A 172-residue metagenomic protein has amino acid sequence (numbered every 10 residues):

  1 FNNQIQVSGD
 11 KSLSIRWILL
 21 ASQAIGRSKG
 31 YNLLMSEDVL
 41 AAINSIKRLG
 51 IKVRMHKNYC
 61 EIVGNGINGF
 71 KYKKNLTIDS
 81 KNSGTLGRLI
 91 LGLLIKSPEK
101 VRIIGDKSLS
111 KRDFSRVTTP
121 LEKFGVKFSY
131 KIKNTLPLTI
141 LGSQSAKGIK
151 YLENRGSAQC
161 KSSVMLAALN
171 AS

Functional and structural regions predicted by a protein language model:
F1-S172: Structural preference for solvent-exposed beta-strand-turn elements and adjacent flexible terminal/loop segments within
